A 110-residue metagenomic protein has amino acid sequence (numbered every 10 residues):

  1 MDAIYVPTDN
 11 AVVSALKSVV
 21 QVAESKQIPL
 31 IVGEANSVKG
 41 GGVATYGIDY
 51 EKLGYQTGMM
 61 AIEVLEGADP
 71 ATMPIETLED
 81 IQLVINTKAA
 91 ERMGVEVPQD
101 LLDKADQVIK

Functional and structural regions predicted by a protein language model:
M1-K110: Short hydrophobic alpha-helices and adjacent helix-cap/hinge residues
